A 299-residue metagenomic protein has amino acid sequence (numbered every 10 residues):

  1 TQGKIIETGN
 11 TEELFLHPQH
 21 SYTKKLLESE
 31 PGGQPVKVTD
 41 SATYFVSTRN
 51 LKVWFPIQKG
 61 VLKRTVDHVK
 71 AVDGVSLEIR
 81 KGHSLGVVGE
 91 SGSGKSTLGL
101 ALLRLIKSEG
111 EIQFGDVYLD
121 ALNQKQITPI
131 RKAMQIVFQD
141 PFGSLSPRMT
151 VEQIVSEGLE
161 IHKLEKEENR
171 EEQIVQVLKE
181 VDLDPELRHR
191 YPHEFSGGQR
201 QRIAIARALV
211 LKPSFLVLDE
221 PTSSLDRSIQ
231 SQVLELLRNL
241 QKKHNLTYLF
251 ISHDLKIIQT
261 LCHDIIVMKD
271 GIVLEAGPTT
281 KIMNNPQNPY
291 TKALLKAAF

Functional and structural regions predicted by a protein language model:
T8-G9, H17, V273-G277: ABC ATPase "signature
E12-P18, V61-V66, L119-Q135, I161 (+1 more regions): ABC ATPase NBD coupling module
G110-L119: Conserved ABC transporter NBD signature motif
Y118, N169-E186: Conserved ABC ATPase "signature" region
V210-S214: A short, proline-enriched helix->beta-strand linker immediately N-terminal to the Walker B motif in ABC-type P-loop
I258-T260: A short, surface-exposed alpha-helical micro-motif characterized by mixed small hydrophobic and charged/polar residues
